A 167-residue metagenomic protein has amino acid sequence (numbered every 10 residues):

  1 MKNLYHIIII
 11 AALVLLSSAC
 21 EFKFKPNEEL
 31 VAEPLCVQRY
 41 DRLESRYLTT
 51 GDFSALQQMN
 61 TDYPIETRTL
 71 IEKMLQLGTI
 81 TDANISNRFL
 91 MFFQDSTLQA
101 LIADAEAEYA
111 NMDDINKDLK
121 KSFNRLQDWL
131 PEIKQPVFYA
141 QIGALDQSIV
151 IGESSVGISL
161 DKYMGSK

Functional and structural regions predicted by a protein language model:
M1-I8: Bacterial N-terminal signal peptides that target proteins for export
L16-A19: C-terminal motif of bacterial Sec signal peptides marking the signal peptidase cleavage site
E21-M91: N-terminal mature-domain "stem" immediately C-terminal to a signal peptide or N-terminal signal-anchor/transmembrane
L90-K167: Acidic/His-rich structured neighborhood in mature extracellular/periplasmic domains
